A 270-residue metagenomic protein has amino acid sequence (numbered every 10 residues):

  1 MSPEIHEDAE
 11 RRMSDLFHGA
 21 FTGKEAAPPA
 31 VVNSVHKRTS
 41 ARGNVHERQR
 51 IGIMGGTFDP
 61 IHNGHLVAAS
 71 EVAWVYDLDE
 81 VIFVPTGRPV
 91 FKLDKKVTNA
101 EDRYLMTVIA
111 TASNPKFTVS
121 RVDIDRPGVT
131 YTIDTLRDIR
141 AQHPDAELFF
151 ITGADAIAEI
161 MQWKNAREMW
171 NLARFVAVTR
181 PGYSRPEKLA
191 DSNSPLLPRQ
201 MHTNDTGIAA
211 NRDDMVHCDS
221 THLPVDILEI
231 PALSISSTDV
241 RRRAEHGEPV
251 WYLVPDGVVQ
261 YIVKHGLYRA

Functional and structural regions predicted by a protein language model:
S2-A270: Nucleotidyltransferase catalytic core that binds NTPs
